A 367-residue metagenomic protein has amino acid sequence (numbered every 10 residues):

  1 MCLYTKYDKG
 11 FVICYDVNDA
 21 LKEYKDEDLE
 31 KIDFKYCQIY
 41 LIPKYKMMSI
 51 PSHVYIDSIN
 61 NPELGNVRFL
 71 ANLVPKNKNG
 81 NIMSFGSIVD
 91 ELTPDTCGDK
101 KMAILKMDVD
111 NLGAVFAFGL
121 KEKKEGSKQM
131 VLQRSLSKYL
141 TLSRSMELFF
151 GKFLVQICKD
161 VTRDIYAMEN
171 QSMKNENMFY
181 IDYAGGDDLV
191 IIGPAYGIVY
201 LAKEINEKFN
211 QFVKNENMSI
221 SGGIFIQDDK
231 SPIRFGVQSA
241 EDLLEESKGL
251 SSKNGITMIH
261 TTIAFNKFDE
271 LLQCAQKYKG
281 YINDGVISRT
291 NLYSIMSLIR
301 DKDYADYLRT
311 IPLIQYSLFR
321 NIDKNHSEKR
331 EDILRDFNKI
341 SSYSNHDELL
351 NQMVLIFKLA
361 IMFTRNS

Functional and structural regions predicted by a protein language model:
M1-S367: Charged, helix-rich terminal subdomains or tails
